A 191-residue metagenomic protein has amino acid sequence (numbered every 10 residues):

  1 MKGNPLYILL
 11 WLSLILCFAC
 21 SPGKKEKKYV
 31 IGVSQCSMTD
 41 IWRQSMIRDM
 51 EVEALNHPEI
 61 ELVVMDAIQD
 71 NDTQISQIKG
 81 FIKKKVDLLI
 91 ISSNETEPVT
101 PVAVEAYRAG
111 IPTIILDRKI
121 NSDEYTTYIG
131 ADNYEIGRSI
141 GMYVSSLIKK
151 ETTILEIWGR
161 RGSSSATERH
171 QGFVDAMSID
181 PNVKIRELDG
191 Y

Functional and structural regions predicted by a protein language model:
M1-L9: Bacterial N-terminal signal peptides that target proteins for export
I8-C17: Bacterial N-terminal signal peptides
F18-Y191: A residue-level marker of the well-folded mature domains of exported/periplasmic proteins
